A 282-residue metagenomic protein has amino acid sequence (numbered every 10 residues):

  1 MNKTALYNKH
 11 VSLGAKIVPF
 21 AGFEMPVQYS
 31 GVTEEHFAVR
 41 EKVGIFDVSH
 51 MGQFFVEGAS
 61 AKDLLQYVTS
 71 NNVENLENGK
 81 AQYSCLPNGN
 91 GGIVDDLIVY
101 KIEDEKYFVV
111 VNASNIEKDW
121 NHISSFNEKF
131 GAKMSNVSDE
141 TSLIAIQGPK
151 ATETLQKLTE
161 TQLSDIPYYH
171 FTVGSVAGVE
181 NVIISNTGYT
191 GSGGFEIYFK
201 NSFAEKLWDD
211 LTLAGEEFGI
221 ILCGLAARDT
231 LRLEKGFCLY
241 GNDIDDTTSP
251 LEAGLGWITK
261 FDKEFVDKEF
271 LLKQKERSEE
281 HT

Functional and structural regions predicted by a protein language model:
M1-P87, G92-V94, A226: Acidic, proline/glycine-enriched N-terminal capping motif
M1-Y29, I102-E280: Conserved, structured C-terminal
I98-V99: Glycine-rich, Trp-frequent "lid" loop and neighboring beta-strands that shape and gate the flavin cofactor pocket
